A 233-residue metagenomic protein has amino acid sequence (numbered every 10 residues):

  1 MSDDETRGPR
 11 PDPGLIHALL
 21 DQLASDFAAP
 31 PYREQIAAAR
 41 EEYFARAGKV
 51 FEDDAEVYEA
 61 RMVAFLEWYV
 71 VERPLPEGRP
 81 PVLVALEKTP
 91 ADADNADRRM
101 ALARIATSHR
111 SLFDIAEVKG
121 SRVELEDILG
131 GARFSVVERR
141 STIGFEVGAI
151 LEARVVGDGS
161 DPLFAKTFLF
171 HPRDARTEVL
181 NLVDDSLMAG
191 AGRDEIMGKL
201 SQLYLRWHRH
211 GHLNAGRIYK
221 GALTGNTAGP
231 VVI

Functional and structural regions predicted by a protein language model:
M1-F51: General N-terminal leader/first-domain-start detector
L23-Q35, F164-T167, T177-I233: C-terminal effector modules of nucleic-acid-centric enzymes and ribosome-associated factors
E34-F113: Accessory interdomain/linker segments of ATP-dependent helicases and helicase-like nucleic-acid enzymes that mediate
E117-K119: A residue-level detector for short acidic-glycine micro-motifs
S121-L125: Short aromatic-glycine-enriched beta-strand elements
A132-V137: A short macromolecule-binding patch
E138-R154: Short nucleic-acid-contacting surface segments enriched for D/E, G, S/T with interspersed K/R
R154-D161: Short, charged beta-turn/beta-strand-edge "cap" motif at the junction between a beta-strand and an adjacent loop
